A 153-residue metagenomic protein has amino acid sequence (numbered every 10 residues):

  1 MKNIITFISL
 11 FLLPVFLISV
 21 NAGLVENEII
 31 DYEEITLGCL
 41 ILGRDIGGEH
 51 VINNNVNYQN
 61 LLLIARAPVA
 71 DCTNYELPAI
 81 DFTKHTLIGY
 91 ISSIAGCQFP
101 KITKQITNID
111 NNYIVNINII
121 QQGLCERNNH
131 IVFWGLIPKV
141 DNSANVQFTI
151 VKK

Functional and structural regions predicted by a protein language model:
M1-E26: Bacterial Sec-dependent N-terminal signal peptides
N21-K153: Exposed, flexible binding/inhibitory loops of compact, secreted disulfide-stabilized domains
